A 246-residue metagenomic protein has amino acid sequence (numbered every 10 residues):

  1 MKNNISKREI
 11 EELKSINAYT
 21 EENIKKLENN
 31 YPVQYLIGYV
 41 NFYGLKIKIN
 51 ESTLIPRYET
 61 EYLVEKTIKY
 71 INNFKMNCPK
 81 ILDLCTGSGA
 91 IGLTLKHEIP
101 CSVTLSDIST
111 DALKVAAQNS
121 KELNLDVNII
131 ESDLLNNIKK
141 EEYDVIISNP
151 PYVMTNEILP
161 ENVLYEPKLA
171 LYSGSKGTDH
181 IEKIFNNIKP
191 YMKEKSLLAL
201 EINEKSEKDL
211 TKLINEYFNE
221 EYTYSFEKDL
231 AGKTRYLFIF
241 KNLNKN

Functional and structural regions predicted by a protein language model:
M1-N246: Auxiliary N-terminal substrate/complex-recognition segments of SAM-dependent methyltransferases
